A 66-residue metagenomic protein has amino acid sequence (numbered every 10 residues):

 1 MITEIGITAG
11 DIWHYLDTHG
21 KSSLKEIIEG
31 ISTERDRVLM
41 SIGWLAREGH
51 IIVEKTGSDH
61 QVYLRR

Functional and structural regions predicted by a protein language model:
I2-A9, S23, V53-R66: Short, cationic-aromatic polyanion-contact patches
I5-G30: Short amphipathic alpha-helical interface segments
I27, L39, T56-G57: Short loop/turn and capping residues at structural boundaries
T33-W44: Short amphipathic alpha-helical interaction segments
G49: Glycine-centered, phosphate/nucleic-acid-interacting loop/turn motifs that mediate DNA/RNA or nucleotide
